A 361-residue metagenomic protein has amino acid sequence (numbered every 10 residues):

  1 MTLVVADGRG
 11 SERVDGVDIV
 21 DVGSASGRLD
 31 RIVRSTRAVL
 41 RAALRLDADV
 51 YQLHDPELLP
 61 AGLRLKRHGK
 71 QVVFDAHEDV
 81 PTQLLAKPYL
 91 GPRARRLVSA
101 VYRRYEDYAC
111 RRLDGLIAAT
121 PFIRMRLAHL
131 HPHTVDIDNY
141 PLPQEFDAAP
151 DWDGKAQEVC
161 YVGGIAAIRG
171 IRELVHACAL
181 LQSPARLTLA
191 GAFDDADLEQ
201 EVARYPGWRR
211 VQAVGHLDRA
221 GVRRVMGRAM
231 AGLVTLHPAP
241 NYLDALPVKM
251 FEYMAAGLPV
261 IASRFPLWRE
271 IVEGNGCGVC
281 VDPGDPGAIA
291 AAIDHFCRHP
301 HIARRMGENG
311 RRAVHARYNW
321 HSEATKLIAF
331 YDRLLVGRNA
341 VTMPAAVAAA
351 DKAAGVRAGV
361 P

Functional and structural regions predicted by a protein language model:
V5, V20-D21, R96-A148, V214: Donor nucleotide-sugar binding/catalytic pocket of nucleotide-sugar-dependent glycosyltransferases
A6-R9, R186-Q200, Q212-H216: Glycosyltransferase donor-sugar binding loop
R37-R45, P60, R64-H68, F74 (+4 more regions): Membrane-proximal helix-turn-helix segments that form the acceptor-binding/catalytic region of lipid-linked
I117, P150-A179, T188: Conserved donor-binding/catalytic core segment of Leloir-type glycosyltransferases
V162, G274-N275, V279-P286, H295-H301: Conserved acidic donor-binding segment of nucleotide-sugar-dependent glycosyltransferases
E199-A231: Nucleotide-activated donor-binding/catalytic signature segment of Leloir-type glycosyltransferases, i.e., the conserved
A231-V234, E252-A262: Short hydrophobic beta-strand element within catalytic cores of glycosyltransferases and related nucleotide-activated
A288, H295, I302-R317, K326: A short, well-ordered alpha-helix in the C-terminal region of glycosyltransferases
